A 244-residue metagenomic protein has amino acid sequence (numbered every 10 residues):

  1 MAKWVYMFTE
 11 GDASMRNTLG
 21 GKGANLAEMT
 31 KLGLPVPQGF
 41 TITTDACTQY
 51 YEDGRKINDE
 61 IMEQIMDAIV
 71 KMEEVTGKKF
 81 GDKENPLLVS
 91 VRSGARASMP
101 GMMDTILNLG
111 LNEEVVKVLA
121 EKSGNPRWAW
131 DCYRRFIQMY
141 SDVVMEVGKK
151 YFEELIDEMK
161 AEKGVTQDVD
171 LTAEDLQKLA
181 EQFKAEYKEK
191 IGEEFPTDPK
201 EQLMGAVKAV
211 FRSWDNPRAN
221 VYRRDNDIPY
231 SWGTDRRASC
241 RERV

Functional and structural regions predicted by a protein language model:
M1-S239: Nucleotide/phosphate-binding sheet-loop regions of phosphoryl- and nucleotidyl-transfer enzymes
R241-V244: Short "domain-exit" segments at the C-terminal end of structured domains
